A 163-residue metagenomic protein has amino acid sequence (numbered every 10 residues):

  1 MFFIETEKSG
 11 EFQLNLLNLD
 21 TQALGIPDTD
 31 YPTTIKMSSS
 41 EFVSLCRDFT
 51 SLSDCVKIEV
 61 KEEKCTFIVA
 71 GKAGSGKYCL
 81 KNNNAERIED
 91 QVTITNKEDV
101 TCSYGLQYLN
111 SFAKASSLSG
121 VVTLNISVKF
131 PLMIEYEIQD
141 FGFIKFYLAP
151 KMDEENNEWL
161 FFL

Functional and structural regions predicted by a protein language model:
M1-G10, Y31-N84, T93-L163: DNA polymerase processivity clamps
M1-I26: Hydrophobic alpha-helical segments and helix pairs
N18-D20, N83-E89: Short acidic, glycine/tyrosine-flanked loop/strand segments centered on an H-E-D-like triad
